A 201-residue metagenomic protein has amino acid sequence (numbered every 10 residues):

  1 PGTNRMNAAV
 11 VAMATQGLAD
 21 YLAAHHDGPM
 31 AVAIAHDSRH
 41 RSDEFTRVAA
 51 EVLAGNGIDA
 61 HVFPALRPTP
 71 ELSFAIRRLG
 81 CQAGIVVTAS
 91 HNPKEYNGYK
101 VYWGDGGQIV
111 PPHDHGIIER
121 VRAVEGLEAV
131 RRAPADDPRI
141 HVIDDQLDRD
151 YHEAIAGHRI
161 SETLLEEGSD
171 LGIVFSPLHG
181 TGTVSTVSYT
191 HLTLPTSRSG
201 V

Functional and structural regions predicted by a protein language model:
P1-A49, D145-S169: An N-terminal, well-structured beta->alpha segment
P1-T3, R39, R67, S90-N92 (+3 more regions): Short, glycine-/Ser/Thr-/acidic-enriched flexible segments
A14-Q16, G57-A60, V86-T88, I109-H113 (+1 more regions): Glycine-rich loops and low-complexity Gly/Arg-rich segments that provide flexible linkers or classic glycine-based
L18-L22, H26, L53, G57 (+5 more regions): Structural signal for hydrophobic packing residues in well-ordered secondary-structure cores of soluble enzyme domains
H26-K100, G104: Ferredoxin-reductase
N97-L192, S197: Gly/Ser/Thr-enriched, mixed-charge loops and adjacent short helices that form phosphate/oxyanion-binding elements
